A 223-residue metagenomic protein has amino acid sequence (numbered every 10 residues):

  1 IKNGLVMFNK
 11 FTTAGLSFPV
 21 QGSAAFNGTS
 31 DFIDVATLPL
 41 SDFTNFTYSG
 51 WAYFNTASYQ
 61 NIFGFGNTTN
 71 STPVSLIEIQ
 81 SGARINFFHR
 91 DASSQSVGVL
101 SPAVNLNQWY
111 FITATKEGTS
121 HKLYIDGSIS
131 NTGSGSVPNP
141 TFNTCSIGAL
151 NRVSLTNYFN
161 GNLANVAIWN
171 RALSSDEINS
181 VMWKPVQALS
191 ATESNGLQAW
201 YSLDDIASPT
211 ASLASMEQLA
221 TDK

Functional and structural regions predicted by a protein language model:
I1-L173, A188-M216, T221: Extracellular glycan-associated modules
M182-P185: A general structural motif at alpha-helix termini
